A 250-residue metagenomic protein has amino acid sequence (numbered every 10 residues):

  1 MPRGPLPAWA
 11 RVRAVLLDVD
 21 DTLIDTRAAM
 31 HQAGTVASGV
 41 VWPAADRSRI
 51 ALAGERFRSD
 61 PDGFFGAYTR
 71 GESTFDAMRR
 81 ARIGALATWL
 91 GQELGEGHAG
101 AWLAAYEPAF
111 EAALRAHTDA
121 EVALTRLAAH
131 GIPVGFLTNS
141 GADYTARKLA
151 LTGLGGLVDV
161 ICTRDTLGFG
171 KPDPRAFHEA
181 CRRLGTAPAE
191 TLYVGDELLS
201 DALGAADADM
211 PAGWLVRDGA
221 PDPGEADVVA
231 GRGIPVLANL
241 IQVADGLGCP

Functional and structural regions predicted by a protein language model:
M1-V15, R27-A28, G97, E121 (+1 more regions): Asp-based, Mg2+/Mn2+-dependent phosphohydrolase catalytic module
P2-T118: N-terminal helical cap/lid subdomain that shapes the substrate entry/recognition surface in HAD-like hydrolases
